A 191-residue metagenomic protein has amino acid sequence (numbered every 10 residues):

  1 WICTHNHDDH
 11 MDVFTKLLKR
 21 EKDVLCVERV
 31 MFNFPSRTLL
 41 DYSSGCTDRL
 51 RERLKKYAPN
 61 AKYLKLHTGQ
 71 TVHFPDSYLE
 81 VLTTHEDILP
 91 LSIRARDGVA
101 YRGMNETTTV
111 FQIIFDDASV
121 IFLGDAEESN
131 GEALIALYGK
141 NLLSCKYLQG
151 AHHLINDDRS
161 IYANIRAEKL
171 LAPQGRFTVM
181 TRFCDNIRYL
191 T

Functional and structural regions predicted by a protein language model:
W1-F32, L137-D157, R166-K169: Active-site metal-binding motif and surrounding structural segment of the metallo-beta-lactamase
N6-D12, S36-L40, Q70-V72, E127-A133 (+2 more regions): Active-site environment of divalent metal-dependent phosphoester hydrolases
V13-T15, Y42-S44, S92, G124: Short, solvent-exposed loop/turn and secondary-structure capping segments
T15-K19, G45-T47, I135-G139, Y162-I165 (+1 more regions): Short, glycine/charged-enriched secondary-structure capping and boundary segments
V24-I88, R102-M104, R166-T191: Binuclear metal-ion centers of metallo-dependent hydrolases, dominated by the metallo-beta-lactamase
K62-S144: Core dinuclear metal-dependent hydrolase active-site scaffold
D116, I165-R166: Short, well-ordered loop/turn elements at secondary-structure boundaries
